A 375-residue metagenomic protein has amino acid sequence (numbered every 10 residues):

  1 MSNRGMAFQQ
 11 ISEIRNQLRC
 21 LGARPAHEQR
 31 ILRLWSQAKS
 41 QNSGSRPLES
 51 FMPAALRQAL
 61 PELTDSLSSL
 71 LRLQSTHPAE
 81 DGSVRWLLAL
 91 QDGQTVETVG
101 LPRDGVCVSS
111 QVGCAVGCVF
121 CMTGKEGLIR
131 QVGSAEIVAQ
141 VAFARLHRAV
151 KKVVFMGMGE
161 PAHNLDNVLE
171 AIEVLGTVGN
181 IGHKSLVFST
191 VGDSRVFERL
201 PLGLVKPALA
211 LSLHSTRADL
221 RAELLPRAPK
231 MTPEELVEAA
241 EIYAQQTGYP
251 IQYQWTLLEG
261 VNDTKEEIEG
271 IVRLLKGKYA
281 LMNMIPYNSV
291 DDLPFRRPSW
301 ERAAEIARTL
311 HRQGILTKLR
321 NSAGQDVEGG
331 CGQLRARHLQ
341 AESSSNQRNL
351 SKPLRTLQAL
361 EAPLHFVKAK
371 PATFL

Functional and structural regions predicted by a protein language model:
M1-G93, E241-Y249, L257-L375: Auxiliary Fe-S-binding modules of radical SAM enzymes
T95-E97: Short, mixed charged/polar active-site loops that provide acid/base catalysis or chelate metal/phosphate cofactors
G100-L101, N167: Residue-level structural signal for beta-strand termini and adjacent loop
L101-A135, F143: Canonical Radical SAM [4Fe-4S] cluster-binding loop centered on the CxxxCxxC motif and its immediate flanking residues
P102, G192, S215, S322-D326: Short beta->alpha linker loops
A139: Cys/His-clustered metal-coordination modules, chiefly Zn-binding fingers
R145-K152, G157-Q313, T317: Conserved AdoMet/S-adenosylmethionine-binding subsite of the radical SAM
